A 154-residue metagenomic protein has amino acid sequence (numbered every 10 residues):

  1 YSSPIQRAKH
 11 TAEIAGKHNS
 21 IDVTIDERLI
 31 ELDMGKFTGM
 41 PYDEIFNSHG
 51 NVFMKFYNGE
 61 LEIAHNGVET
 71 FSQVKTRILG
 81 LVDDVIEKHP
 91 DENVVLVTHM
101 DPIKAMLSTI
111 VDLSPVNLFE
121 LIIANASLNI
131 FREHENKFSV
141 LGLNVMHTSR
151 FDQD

Functional and structural regions predicted by a protein language model:
Y1-F53: Phosphate-coordination/substrate-recognition cap region in phosphate-metabolizing enzymes
Y1-P4, N93-V97: Short glycine-rich phosphate-binding loop at a beta-alpha junction
I21-T24, L32-E44, E87-E92, S108-D154: Acidic, low-complexity terminal tails and accessory targeting/binding regions of phosphate-metabolizing enzymes
I45, V74-K75: Conserved anionic group-binding/transfer micro-motifs
V52-Q73: Short glycine/proline- and acidic residue-enriched helix-loop micro-motifs that form flexible lids or anion-recognition
K75, L79-E87: Generic structural signal for well-ordered alpha-helical scaffold segments
V95-M106: A short beta-strand-loop-alpha-helix capping motif that often carries His-Thr
